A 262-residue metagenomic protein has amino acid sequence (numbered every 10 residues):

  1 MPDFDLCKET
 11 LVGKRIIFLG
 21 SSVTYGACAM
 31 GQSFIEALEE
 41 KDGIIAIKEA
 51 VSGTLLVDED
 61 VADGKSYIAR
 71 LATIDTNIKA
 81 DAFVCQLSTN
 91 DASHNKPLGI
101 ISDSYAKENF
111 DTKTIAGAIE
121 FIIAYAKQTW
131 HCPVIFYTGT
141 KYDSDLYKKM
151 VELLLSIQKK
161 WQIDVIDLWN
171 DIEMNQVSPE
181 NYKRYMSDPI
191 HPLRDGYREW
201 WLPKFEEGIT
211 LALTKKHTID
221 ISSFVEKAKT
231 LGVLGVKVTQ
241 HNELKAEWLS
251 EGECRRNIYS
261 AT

Functional and structural regions predicted by a protein language model:
M1-F18: Membrane/wall-proximal cationic-aromatic binding patches
K14-I17, V23-T112: Conserved SGNH/GDSL esterase-like catalytic core that processes O-acyl groups on lipids and polysaccharides
L19-G20, Y137: Short hydrophobic segments within beta-strands
K48-A50, T138, D167-N170, Q240: Residue-level recognition of beta-strand->loop/alpha-helix junctions
Q86-N90, E120-L154: Active-site segments of SGNH/GDSL-like serine hydrolases that catalyze O-acetyl group transfer/hydrolysis on lipids
Y105-I115, S187-P192: A short acidic, glycine-rich active-site loop that binds or catalyzes chemistry on phosphate/adenosine moieties
G139-T230: Catalytic His-Asp segment of secreted/periplasmic serine-dependent ester chemistry enzymes
S222-T262: A metal-dependent hydrolase metal-coordination microenvironment
